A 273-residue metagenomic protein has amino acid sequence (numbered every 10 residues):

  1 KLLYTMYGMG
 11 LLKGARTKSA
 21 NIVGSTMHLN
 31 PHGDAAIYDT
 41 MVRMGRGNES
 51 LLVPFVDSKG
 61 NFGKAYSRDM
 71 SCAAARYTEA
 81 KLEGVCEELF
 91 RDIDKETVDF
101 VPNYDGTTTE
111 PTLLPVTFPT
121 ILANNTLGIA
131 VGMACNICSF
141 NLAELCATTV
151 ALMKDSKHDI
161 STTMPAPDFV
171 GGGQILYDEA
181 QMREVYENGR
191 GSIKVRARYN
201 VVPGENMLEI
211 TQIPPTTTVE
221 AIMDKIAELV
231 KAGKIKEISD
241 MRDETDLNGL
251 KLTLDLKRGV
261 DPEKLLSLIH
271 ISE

Functional and structural regions predicted by a protein language model:
K1-G189, K251-T253: Catalytic phosphate-handling regions of large nucleic-acid enzymes and associated NTPases
D92-K95, T112, A123-L127, E187-I193 (+5 more regions): Short flexible coil/turn linkers enriched for glycine and charged/polar residues that connect secondary-structure
T117, Q181, V195-A197, P203-Q212: Conserved catalytic-core segments of large NTP-driven translation/proteostasis enzymes
L145, I222-K225, L265: Hydrophobic side chains in well-ordered alpha-helices
M153, V230-K234, S272: A common structural junction motif
S156-D159, K234-R242: Flexible helix-coil linker/hinge segments at domain or subdomain boundaries
I213, M223-K231: Short alpha-helical elements within RNA-binding folds
S267-E273: Residue-level detector of conserved catalytic or cofactor/ligand-binding positions in enzyme active sites
